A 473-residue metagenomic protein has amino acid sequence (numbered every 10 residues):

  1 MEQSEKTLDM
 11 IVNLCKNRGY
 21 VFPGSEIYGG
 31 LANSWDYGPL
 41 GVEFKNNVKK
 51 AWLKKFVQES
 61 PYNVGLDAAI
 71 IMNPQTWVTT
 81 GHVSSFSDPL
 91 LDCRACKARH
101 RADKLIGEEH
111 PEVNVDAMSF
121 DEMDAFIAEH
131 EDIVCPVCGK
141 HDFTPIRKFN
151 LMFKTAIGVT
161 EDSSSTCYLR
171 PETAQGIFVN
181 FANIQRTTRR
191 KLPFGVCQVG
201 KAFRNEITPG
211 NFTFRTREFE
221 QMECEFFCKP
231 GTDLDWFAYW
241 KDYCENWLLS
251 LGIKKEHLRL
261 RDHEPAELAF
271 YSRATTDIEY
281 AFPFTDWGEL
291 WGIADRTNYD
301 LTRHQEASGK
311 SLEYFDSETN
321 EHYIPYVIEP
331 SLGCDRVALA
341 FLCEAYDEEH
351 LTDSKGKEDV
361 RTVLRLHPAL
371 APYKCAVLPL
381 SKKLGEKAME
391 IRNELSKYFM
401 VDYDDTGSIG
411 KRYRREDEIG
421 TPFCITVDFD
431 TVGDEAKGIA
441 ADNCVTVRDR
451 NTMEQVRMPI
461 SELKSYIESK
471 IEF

Functional and structural regions predicted by a protein language model:
M1-F473: NTP/phosphate- and nucleic-acid-binding module
